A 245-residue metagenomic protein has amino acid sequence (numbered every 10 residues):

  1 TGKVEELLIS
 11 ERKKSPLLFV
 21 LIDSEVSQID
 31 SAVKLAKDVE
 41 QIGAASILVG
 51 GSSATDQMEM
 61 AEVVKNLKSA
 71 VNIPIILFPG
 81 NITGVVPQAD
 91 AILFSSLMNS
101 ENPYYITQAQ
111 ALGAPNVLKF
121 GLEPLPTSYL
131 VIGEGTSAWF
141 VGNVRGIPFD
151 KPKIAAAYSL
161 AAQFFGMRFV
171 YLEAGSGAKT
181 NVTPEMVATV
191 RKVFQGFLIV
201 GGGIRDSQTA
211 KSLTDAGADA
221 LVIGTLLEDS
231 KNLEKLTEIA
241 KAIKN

Functional and structural regions predicted by a protein language model:
T1-I22, V26, G113-T127: N-terminal amphipathic alpha-helix/helix-capping segment at the start of soluble metabolic enzymes
P16-A32, F78-N81, V131-A156, V200-R205: Active-site mouth loops of central-metabolism enzymes
L18-I22, I47-V49, I75-L77, I92-F94 (+4 more regions): Hydrophobic faces of well-ordered beta-strands that scaffold small-molecule active sites in alpha/beta enzyme cores
L48-A54, A91, S95-I106, A174-G177 (+2 more regions): Glycine-rich phosphate-binding active-site loops on the catalytic face of alpha/beta enzymes
G50, V141-V187, L227-S230, K235: Glycine/Thr-rich beta-alpha phosphate-binding loop at enzyme active sites
V63-K68, Q108-A109, T225-N245: C-terminal helical cap(s) of enzyme catalytic domains, especially alpha/beta-barrels
L77, N81-F94, T189-I223: Catalytic cores of alpha/beta
G84-Q163, K244: Conserved anion-binding
